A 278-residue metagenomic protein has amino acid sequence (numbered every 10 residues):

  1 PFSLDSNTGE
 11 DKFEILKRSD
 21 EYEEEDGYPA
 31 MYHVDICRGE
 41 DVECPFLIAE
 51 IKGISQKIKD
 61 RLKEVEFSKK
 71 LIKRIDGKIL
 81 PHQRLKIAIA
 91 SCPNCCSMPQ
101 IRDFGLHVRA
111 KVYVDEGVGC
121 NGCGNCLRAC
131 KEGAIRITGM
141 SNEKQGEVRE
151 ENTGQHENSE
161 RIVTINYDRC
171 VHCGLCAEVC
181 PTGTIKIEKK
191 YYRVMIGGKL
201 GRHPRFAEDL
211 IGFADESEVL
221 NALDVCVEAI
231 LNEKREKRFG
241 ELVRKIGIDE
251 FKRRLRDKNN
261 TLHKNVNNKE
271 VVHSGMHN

Functional and structural regions predicted by a protein language model:
F2-A129, N158, V163-V171: Small-residue-enriched alpha-helical segments and adjacent helix-cap loops that form tight helix-helix packing
T8, P45-I51, C96, V243-N260: Short glycine/threonine-rich loop-to-helix capping motif typified by GTGT followed within a few residues by an Asp-Pro
A30, F104-V108, K186, Y192-G201: Short beta-strand elements
D60-F67, S97, N125-I135, E178-P181 (+4 more regions): Generic secondary-structure signature for well-ordered alpha-helical cores
F67-I79, I137-T138, N232-K245, K264-H273: Flexible, glycine/charged-enriched surface loops at secondary-structure junctions
Q100-D103, N125-I162, L175-Y191: Iron-sulfur cluster-binding cysteine motifs and their immediate structural context in ferredoxin-like electron-transfer
G198-E233: A hydrophobic, small-residue-rich beta->alpha segment in the mid-to-C-terminal subdomain of diverse proteins
E250-N278: C-terminal, charged low-complexity interaction regions
